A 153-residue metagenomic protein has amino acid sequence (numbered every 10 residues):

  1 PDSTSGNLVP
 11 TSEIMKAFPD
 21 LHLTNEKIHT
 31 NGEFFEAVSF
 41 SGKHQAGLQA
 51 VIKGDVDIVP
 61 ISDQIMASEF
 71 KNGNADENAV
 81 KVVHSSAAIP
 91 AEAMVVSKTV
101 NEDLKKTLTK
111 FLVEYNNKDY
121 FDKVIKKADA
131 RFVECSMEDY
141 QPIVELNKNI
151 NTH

Functional and structural regions predicted by a protein language model:
P1, K43-H44, S62-M66, T99: Histidine- and/or cysteine-centered catalytic micro-motif in compact active-site loops
P1-L48: Bilobed "Venus flytrap"/periplasmic-binding protein-like clamshell domains and structurally analogous long
P1-S3, A37-V38, I52, V95-S97 (+1 more regions): Second-shell loop/turn segments in exported
T11, Q45-L48, D63, K105 (+2 more regions): Extracytoplasmic/secreted envelope proteins and their assembly/folding machinery, especially bacterial periplasmic
T11-K16, Q49-E77, V124: A ligand-binding cleft/hinge motif common to bilobed small-molecule-binding domains
N31-E33, E69-L112, D122, K126-P142: Periplasmic-binding protein-like
L48, I52, P60, T109-V113 (+2 more regions): Non-transmembrane alpha-helical segments in soluble domains of secreted/periplasmic/extracellular proteins
L146-H153: Tryptophan-rich aromatic "cage" segments
